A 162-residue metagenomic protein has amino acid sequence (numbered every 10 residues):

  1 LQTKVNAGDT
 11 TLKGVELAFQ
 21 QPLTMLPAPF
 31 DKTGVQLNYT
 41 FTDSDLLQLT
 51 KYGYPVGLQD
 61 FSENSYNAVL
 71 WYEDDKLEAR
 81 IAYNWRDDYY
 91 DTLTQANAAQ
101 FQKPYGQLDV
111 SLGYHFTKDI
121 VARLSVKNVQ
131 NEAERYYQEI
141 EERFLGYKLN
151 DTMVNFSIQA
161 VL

Functional and structural regions predicted by a protein language model:
Q2-L93: Gram-negative outer-membrane beta-barrel transporters
K4, P55-V56, A98, R143-L145: Short, P/G- and charge-enriched loop/turn segments at secondary-structure junctions
G8, A99-F101: Outer-membrane beta-barrel proteins
T11, D31, S62, P104-G106 (+2 more regions): Residue-level preference for beta-strand/loop junctions
L17, L37, L70, I81 (+4 more regions): Hydrophobic, well-ordered secondary-structure elements that form the walls of internal hydrophobic environments
S65, K76-E78, Y105-D109, D119 (+1 more regions): Active-site lining segments that contact anionic ligands and/or coordinate catalytic metals
E73-D74, Q102, F116: Structural motif
W85-T92, G113-L162: C-terminal beta-signal and adjacent terminal beta-strands/loops of Gram-negative outer-membrane beta-barrel proteins
